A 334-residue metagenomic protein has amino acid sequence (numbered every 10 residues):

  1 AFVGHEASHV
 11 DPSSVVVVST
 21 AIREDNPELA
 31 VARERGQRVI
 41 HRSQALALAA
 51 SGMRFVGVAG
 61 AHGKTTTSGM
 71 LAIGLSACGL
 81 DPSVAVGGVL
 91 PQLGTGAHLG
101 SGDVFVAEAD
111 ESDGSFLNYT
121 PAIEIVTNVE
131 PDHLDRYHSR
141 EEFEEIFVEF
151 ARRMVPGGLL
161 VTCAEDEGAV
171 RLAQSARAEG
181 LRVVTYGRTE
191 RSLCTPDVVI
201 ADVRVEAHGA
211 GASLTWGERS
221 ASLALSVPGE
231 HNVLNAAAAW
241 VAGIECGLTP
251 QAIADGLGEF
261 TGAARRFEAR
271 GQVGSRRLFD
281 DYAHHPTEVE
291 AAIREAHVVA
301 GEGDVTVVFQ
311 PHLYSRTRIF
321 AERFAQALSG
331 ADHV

Functional and structural regions predicted by a protein language model:
A1, V39, P82, V183 (+3 more regions): Generic structural signal for residues in well-ordered beta-strands
A1-D11: Glycine-rich, highly charged phosphate/nucleotide-binding loops
G4-H5, I40-Q44, V84-G88, G180-E206 (+3 more regions): Beta-strand->loop->alpha-helix junctions that form or flank phosphate-binding loops in nucleotide-handling enzymes
H9-P12, T20-A164, G168-L181, W216 (+3 more regions): Phosphate-binding loop of NTP-binding sites
V15, L159, H333: Short glycine-centered segments of the SAM/dcSAM-binding site in methyltransferase folds
V58-S68, D202-L214, L223: A polyampholytic, Gly/Pro-enriched intrinsically disordered region
C78, G330-V334: Short, intrinsically disordered, charge-balanced linker/junction segments flanking boundaries in proteins
L117, A207-G209, W216-A331: Nucleotide phosphate-binding/pyrophosphate-handling subdomain across enzymes that bind or process nucleotide phosphates
